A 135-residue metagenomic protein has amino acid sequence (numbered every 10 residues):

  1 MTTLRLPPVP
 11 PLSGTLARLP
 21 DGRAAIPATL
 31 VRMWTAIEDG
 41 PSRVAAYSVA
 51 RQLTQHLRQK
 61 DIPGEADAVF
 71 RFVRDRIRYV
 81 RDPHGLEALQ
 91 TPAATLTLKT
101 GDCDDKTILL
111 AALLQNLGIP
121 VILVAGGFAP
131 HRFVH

Functional and structural regions predicted by a protein language model:
M1-P10: Intrinsically disordered, low-complexity N-terminal segments that are enriched in acidic
P11-A17: A eukaryote-biased signal for short, well-structured alpha-helical docking elements
A17, G22-G101: Secondary-structure boundary elements
P83, D105-H135: Hydrophobic/aromatic-rich core segments of domains that either
